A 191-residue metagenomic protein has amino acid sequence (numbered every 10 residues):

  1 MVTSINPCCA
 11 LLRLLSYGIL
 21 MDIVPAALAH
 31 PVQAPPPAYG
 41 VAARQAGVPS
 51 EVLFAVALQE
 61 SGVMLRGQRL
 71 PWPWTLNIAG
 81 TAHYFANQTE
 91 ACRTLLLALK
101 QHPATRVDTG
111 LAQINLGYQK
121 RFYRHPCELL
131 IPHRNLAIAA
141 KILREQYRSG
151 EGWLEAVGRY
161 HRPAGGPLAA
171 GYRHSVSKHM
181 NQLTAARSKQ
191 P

Functional and structural regions predicted by a protein language model:
M1-V2, P191: Short, intrinsically disordered, low-complexity terminal/loop segments
T3-L15: Bacterial N-terminal signal peptides that target proteins for export
P7, V24-A26: Short, intrinsically disordered, low-complexity terminal segments
R13-I23: Bacterial N-terminal signal peptides
L28-P191: Catalytic glycan-binding domains that act on GlcNAc-containing polysaccharides
